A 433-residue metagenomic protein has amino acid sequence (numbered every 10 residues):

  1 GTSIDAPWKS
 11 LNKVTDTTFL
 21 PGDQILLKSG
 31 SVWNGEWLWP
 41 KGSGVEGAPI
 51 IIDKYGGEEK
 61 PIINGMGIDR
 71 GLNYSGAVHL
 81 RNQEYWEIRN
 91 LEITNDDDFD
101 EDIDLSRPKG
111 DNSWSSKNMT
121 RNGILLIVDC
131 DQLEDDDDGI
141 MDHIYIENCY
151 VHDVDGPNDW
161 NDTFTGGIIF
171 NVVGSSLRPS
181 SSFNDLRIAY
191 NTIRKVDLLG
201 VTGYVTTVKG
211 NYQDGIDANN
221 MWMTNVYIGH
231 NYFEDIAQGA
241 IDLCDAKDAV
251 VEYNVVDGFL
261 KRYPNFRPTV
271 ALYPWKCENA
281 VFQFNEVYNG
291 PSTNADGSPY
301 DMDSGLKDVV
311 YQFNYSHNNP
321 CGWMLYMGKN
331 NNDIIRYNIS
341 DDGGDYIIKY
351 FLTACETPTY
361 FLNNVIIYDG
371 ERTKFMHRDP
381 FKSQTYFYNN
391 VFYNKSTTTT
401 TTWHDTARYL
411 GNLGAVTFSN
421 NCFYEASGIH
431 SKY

Functional and structural regions predicted by a protein language model:
D5, K9, L72, I168 (+2 more regions): Acidic, glycine- and Ser/Thr-rich low-complexity intrinsically disordered tracts in extracellular/secreted proteins
N12-T18, W33-G44, D245, Y350-F351 (+2 more regions): Short, T/G/N/S-enriched strand-turn elements that build extracellular solenoid repeat scaffolds
T17-N64, L80-E92, D138-Y150: Beta-solenoid repeat scaffold
L26, I51-D53, I62-N64, H79 (+18 more regions): Extracellular beta-strand solenoid repeats
E36-L38, M66-A77, D97-D104, T120-N122 (+13 more regions): Short glycine/acidic-rich loop motifs that flank beta-strands on beta-rich extracellular proteins
N73-P274: Right-handed parallel beta-helix
E84, D142, N184, V208 (+8 more regions): Short "repeat-start/strand-capping" segments in structured domains, especially the N-termini of parallel beta-helix
